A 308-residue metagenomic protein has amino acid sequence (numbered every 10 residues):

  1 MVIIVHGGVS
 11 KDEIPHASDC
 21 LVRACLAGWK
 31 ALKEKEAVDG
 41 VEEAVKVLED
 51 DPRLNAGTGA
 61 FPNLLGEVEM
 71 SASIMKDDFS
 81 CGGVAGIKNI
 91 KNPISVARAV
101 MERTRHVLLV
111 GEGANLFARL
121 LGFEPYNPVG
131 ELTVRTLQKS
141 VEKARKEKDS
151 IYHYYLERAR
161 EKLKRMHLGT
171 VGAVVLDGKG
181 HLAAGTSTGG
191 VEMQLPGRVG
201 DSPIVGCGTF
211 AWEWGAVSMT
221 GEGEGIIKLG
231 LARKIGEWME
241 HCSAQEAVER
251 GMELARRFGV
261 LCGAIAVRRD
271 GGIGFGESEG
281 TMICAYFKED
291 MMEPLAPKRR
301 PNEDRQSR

Functional and structural regions predicted by a protein language model:
M1-R308: Alpha/propeptide regions of enzymes that mature by internal proteolysis
